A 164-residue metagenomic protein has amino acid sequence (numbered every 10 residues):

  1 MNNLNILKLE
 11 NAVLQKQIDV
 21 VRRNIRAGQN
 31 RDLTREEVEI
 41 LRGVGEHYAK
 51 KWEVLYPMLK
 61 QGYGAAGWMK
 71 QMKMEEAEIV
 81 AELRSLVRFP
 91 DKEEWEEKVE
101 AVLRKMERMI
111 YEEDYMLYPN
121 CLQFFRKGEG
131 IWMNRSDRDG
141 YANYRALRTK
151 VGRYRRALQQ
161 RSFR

Functional and structural regions predicted by a protein language model:
M1-R164: Small-residue-biased structural context
